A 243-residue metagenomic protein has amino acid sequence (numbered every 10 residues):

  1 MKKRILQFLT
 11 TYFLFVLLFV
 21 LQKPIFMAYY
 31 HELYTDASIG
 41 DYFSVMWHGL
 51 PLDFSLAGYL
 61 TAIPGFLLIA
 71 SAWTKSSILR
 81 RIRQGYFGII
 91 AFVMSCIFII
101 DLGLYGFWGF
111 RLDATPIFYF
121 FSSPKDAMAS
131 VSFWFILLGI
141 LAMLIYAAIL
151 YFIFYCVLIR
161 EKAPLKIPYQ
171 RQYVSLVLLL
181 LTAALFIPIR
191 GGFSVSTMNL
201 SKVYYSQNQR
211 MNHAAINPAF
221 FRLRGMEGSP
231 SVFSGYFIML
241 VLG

Functional and structural regions predicted by a protein language model:
K2-S231: Transmembrane and membrane-interface helices of multi-pass, inner-membrane envelope-modifying transferases
E161, F233-G243: Extracytosolic and intramembrane catalytic regions of membrane-associated proteins in envelope/secretory systems
